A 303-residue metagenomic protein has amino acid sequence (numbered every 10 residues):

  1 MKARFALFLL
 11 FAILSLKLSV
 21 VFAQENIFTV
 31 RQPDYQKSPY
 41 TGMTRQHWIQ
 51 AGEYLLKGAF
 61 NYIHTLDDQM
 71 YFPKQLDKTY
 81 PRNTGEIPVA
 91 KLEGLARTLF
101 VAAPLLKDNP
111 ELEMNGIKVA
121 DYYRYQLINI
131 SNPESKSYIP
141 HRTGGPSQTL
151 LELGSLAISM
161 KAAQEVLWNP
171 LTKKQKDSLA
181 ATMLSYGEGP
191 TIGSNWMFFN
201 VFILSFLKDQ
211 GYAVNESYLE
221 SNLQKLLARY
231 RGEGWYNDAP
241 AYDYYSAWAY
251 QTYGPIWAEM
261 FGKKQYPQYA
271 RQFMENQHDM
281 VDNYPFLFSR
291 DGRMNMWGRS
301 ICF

Functional and structural regions predicted by a protein language model:
M1-E25: Bacterial Sec-dependent N-terminal signal peptides
K2-A3, W48, A241: Structural motif marking the loop-to-transmembrane transition
Q24-E93, D121, Y125-Q126: Low-complexity, Ser/Thr/Pro/Gly-enriched N-terminal "stalk/linker" regions
T65-Q69, E111, I192, R290-R293: Intrinsically disordered or highly flexible coil/loop and linker segments, enriched in small and charged/polar residues
K91-L92, F100-L105, G116-Q277, F286-F303: Aromatic-lined, polymer-binding surfaces characteristic of secreted/periplasmic polysaccharide-degrading enzymes
R97: P-loop NTPase catalytic cores that bind/hydrolyze ATP
L106-P110: Helix-turn/linker elements and helix-coil junctions of extended alpha-helical scaffolds
V281: Glycine-rich phosphate/ribose-binding loops and adjacent secondary-structure elements that form binding surfaces
